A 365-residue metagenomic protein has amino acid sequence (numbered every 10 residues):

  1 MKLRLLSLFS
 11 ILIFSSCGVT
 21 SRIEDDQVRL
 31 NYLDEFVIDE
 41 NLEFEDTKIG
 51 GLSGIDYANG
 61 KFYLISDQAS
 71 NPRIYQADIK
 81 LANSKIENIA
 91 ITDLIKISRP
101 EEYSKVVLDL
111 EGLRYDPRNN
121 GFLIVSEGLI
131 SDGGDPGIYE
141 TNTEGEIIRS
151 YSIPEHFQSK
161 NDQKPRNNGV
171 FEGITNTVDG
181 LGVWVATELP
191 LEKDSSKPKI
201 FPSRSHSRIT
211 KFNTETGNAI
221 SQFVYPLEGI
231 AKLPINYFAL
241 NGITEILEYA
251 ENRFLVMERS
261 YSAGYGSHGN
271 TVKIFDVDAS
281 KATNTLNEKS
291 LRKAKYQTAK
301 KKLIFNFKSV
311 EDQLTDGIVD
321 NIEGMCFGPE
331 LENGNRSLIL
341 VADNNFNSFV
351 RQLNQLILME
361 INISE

Functional and structural regions predicted by a protein language model:
M1-D26: Bacterial Sec-dependent N-terminal signal peptides
G18-E365: Sequence/structural signature of beta-propeller domains
